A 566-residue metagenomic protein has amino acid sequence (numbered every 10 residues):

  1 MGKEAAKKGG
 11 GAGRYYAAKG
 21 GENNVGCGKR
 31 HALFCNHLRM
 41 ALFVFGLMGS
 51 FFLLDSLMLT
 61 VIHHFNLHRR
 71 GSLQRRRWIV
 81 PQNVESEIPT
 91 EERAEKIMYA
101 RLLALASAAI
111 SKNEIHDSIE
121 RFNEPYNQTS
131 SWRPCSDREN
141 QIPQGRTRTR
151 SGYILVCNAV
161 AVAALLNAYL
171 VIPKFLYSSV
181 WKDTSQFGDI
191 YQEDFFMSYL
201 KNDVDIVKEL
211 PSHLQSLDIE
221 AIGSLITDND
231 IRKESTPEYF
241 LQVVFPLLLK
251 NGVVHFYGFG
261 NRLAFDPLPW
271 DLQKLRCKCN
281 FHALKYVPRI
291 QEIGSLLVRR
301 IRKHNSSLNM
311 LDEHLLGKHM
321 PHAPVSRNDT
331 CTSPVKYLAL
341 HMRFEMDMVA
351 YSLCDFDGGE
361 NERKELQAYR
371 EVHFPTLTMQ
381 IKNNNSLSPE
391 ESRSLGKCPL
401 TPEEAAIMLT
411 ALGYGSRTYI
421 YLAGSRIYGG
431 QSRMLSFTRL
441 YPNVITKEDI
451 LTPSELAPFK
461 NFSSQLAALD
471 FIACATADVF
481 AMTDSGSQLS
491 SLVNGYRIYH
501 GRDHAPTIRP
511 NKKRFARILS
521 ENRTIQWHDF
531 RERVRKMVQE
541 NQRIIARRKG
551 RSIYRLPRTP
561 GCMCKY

Functional and structural regions predicted by a protein language model:
G2-Y566: N-terminal targeting/anchoring "stem" of glycan-biosynthesis enzymes
